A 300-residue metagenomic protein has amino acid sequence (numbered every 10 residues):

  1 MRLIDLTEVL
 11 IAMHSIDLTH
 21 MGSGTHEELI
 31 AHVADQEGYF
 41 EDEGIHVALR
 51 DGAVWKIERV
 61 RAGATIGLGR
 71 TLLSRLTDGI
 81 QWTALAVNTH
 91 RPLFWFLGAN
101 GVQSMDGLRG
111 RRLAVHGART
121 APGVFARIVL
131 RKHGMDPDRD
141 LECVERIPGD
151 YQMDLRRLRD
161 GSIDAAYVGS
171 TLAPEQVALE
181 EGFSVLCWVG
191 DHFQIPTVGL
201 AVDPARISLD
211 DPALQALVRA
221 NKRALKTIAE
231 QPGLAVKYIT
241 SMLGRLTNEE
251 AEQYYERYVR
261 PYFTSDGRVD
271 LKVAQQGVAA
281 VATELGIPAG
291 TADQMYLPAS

Functional and structural regions predicted by a protein language model:
L6, L10-D138, E142-E145, D164-S170 (+2 more regions): Short, glycine-/small- and polar/acidic-enriched structural segments that line small-molecule recognition paths
H14, H20-M21, T89-G98, L179-I207 (+3 more regions): Periplasmic-binding protein-like
H46-I57, E142-V144, Q253-R260, T291-S300: Short linear loop/turn motifs
A53-K56, D150-D154: Short acidic active-site motifs
T71, M153-S241: Pocket-lining segment of extracytoplasmic ligand-binding domains
D210-I287: Secondary-structure end/capping motifs
